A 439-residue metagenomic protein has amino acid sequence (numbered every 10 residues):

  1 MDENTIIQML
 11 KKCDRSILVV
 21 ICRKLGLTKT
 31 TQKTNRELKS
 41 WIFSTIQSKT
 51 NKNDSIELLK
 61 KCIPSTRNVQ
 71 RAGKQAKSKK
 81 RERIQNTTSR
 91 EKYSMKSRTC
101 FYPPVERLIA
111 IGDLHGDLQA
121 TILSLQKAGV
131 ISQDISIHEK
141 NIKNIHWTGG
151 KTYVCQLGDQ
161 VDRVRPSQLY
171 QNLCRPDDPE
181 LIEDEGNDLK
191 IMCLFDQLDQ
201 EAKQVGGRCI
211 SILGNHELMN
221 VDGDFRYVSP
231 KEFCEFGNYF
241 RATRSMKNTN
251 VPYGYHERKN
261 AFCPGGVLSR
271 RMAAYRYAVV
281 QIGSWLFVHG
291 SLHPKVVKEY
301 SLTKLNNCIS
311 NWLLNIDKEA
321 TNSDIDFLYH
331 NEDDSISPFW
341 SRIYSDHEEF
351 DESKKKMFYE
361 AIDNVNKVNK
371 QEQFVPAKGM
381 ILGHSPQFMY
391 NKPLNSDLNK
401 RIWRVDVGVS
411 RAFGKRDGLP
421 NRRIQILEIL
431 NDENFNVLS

Functional and structural regions predicted by a protein language model:
M1-G73: Basic helix-extension-helix modules of the SAP/HeH family
R67, R71-S439: Feature recognizes metal-dependent phosphohydrolase scaffolds
